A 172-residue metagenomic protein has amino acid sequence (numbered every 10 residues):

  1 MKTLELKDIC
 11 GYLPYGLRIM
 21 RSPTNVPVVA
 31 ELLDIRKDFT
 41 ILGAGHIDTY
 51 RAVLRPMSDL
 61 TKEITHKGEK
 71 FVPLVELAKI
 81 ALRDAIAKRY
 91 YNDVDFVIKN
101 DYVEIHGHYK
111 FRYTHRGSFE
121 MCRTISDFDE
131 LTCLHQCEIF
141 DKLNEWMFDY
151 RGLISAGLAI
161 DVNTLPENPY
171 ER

Functional and structural regions predicted by a protein language model:
M1-R172: Structural boundary micro-motifs
